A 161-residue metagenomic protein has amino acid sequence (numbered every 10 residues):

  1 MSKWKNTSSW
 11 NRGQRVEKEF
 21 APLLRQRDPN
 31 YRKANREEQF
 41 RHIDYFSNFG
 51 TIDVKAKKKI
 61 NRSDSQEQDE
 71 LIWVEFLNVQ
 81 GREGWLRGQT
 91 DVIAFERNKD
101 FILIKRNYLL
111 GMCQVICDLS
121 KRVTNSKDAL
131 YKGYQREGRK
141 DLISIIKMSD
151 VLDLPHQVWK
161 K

Functional and structural regions predicted by a protein language model:
M1-K161: Nucleic-acid endonuclease domains
